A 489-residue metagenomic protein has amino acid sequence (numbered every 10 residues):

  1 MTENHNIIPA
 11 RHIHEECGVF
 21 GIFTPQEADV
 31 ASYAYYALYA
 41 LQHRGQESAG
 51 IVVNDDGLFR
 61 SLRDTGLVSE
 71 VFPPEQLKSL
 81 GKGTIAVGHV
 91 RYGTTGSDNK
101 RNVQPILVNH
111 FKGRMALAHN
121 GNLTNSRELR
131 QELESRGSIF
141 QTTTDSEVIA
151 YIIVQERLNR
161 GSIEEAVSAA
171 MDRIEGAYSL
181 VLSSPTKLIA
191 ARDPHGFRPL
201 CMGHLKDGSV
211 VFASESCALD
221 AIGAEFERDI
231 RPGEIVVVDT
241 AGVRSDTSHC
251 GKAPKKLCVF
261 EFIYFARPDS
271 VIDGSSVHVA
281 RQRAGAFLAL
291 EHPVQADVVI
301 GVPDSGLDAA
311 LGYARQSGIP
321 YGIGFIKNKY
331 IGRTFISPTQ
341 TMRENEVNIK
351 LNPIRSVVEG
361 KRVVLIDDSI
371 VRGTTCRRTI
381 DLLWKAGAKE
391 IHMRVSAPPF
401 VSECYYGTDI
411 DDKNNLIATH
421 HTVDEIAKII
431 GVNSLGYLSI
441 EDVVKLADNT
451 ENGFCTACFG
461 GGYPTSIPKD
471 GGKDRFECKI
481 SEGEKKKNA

Functional and structural regions predicted by a protein language model:
M1-P232, V237-A296, V302, E390: Conserved short alpha-helical segments that host acidic/polar catalytic motifs at enzyme active sites
T94-T95, N125, I189, F197-R198 (+7 more regions): Flexible loop/turn segments at secondary-structure boundaries
A118, S183, A191-R192, G203 (+11 more regions): Generic beta-strand/beta-sheet core signal
S138, N159-R160, P293-D297, R315-G322 (+2 more regions): Secondary-structure transition/capping motifs at alpha-helix termini and the adjoining loop/turn into the next element
T142, E147-A150, Y321-G332, I429-A447: A conserved beta-strand->alpha-helix junction
A169, C217-A218, E225-F226, G233-E234 (+4 more regions): Phosphate/diphosphate-binding loops
M171, T186, G223-D229, H249-C250 (+1 more regions): PRPP-dependent phosphoribosyltransferase catalytic core
G318-V363, T374, V401-G407, D411: Short, glycine/charge-rich flexible loops or terminal/linker lids adjacent to PRPP-binding catalytic cores
